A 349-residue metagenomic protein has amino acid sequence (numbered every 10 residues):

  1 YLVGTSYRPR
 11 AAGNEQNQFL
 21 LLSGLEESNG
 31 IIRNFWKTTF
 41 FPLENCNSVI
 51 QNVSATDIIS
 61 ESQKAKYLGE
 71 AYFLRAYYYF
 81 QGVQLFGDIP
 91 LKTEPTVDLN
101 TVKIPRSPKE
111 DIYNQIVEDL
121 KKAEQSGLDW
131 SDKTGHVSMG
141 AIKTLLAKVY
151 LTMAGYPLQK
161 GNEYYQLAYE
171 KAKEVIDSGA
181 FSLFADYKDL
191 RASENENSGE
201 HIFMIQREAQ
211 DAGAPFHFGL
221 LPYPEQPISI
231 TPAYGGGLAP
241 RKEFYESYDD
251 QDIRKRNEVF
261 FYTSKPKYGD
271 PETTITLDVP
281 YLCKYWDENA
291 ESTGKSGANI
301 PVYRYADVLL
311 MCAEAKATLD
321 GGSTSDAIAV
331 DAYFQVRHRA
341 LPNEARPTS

Functional and structural regions predicted by a protein language model:
Y1-R10, K92-T93, G127-I142, M153-P222 (+1 more regions): Short, surface-exposed recognition loops and adjoining beta-strand edges that mediate ligand/DNA contacts, enriched
A11, E15-T38, E170, E174-T318: Elongated scaffold/linker segments in the mid-to-C-terminal portions of large proteins
A11-F86, V102, S107-N114, L120-D132 (+4 more regions): Conserved, well-structured interaction surfaces
F35-T38, I104-D111, A154-L167, D320-T324: Short coil/turn connectors between adjacent alpha-helices in alpha-solenoid helical repeat scaffolds
D57-L68, L158-Y164, L319-I328: Structural helix-adjacent loops and short alpha-helical linkers that scaffold large soluble proteins
